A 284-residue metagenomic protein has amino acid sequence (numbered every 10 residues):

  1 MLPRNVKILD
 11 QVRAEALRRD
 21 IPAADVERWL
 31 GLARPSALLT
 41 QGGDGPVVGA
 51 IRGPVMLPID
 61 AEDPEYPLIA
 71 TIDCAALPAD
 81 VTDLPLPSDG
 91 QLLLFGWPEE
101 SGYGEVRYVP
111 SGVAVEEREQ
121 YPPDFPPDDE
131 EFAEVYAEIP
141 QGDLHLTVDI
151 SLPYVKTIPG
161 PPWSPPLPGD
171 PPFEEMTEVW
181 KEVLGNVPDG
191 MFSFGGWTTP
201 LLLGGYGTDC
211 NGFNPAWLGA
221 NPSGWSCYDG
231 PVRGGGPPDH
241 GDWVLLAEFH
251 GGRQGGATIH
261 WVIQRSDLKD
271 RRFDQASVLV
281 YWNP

Functional and structural regions predicted by a protein language model:
M1-P284: Preference for intrinsically disordered or flexible, low-complexity segments and adjacent hinge/connector residues
